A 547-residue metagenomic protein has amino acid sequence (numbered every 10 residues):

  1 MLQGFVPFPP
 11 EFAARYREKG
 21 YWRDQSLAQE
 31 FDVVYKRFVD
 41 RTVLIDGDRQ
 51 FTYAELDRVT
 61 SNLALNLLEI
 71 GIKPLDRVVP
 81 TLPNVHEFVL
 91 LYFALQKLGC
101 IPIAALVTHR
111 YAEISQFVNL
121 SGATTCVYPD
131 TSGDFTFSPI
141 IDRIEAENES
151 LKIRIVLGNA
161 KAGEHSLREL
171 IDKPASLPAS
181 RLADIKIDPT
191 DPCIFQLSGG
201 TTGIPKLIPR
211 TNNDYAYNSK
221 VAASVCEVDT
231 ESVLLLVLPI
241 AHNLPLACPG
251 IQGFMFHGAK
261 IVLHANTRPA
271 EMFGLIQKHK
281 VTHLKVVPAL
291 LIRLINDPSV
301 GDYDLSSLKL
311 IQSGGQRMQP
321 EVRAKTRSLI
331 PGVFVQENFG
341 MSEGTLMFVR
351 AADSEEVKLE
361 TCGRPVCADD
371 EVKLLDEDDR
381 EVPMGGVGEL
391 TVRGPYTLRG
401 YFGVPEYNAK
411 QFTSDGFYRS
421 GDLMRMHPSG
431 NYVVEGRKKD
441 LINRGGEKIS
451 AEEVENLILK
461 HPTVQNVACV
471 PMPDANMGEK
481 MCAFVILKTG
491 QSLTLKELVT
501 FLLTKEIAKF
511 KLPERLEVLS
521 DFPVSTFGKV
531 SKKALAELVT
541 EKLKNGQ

Functional and structural regions predicted by a protein language model:
Y21-L27, D40-V85, V89-F93, R110-S115 (+2 more regions): Conserved AMP-binding/adenylate-forming core of the ANL superfamily
T52-A54, K186, C193-Y217: Conserved AMP-binding A3 loop
I70, L98-E169, T489-Q491: Structural core segment of the AMP-binding/adenylate-forming
H109-N119, C126-D130, L284, G394 (+5 more regions): AMP-binding/adenylate-forming catalytic core of the ANL superfamily
V156-L157, I507-K529: AMP-binding/adenylate-forming catalytic domain of the ANL superfamily
N159-A162, A175-L197, I204, E227-V233: Conserved pre-ATP/AMP-binding loop-to-beta segment of ANL
A216-V233, N243-T282, D297: Conserved AMP-binding/adenylation subdomain of ANL enzymes
V281-V286, I295-V357, C367, E371: Gly/Ser/Thr-rich phosphate-binding loop
